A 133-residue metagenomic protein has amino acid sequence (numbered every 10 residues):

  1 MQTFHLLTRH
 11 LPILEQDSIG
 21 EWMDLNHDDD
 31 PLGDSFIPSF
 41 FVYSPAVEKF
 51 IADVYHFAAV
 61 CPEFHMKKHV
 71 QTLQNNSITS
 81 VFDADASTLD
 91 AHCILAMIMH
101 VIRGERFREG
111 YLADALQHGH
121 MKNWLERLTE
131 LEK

Functional and structural regions predicted by a protein language model:
M1-Q2, L6-L7: N-terminal leader regions
L7-L11, A115: Eukaryote-skewed repeat-based solenoidal scaffolds used as protein-protein interaction platforms, primarily
I13-D17: Extended alpha-helical scaffold segments
S18-I37, F41, A59-F64, F82-T88 (+2 more regions): Charged, low-complexity interaction regions
V60, M66-T72, H120-L128: Repeat-associated, polar segments at repeat-unit boundaries in modular proteins
N75-C93: Short, charge/polar-rich alpha-helical segments
A91-M99, E105, D114, H118-E132: Heptad-repeat amphipathic alpha-helical coiled-coil interaction surface used for oligomerization/assembly
